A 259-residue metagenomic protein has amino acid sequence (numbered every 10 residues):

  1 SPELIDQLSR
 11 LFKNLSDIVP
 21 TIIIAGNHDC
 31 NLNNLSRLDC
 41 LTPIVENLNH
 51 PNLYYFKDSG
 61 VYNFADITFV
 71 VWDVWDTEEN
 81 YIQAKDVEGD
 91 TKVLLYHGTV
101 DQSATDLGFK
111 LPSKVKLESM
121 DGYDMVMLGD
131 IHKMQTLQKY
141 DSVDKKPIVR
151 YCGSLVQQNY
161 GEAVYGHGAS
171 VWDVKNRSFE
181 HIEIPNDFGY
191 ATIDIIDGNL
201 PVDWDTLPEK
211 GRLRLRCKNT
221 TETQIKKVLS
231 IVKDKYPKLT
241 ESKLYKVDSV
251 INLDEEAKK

Functional and structural regions predicted by a protein language model:
S1-G60, S119, Y123: Core catalytic region of metal-dependent phosphoesterases/phosphodiesterases, especially metallo-beta-lactamase-like
I5, D76-E79, D86-D124, Q135: Active-site-proximal segments of metal-dependent phosphoesterases and phosphodiesterases across multiple
L8, G26, I67-F69, H97 (+4 more regions): Divalent metal-coordination and catalytic microenvironments
K13-D17, K85-E88, L117-G122, S142-K145 (+1 more regions): Short, conserved loop/helix-junction motifs that constitute active-site signature segments in enzyme catalytic cores
A25-L38, Y62, D76-E79, T99-A104 (+2 more regions): Active-site environment of divalent metal-dependent phosphoester hydrolases
D66-W75, K92-T99, V149-C152: Active-site-proximal beta-strand elements of phosphoester/diester hydrolases
D106-S178: Conserved beta-sheet core of the metallophosphoesterase superfamily
V174-K259: Accessory, non-catalytic peripheral segments of nucleic-acid enzymes
